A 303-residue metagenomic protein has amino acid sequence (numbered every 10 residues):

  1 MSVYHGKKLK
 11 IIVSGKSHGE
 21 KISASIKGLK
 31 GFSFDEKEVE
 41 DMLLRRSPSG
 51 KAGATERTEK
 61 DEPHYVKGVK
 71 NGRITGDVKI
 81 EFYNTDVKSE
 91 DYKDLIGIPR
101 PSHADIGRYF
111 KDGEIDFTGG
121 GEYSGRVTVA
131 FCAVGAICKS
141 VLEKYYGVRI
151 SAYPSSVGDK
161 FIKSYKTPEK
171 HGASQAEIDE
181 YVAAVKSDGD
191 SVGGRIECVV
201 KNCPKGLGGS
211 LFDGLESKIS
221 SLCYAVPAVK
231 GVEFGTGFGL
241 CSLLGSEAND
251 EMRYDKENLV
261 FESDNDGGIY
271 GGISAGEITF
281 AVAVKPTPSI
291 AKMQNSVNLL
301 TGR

Functional and structural regions predicted by a protein language model:
M1-R303: Generic N-terminal targeting/processing segments that precede catalytic cores or assembly contacts
